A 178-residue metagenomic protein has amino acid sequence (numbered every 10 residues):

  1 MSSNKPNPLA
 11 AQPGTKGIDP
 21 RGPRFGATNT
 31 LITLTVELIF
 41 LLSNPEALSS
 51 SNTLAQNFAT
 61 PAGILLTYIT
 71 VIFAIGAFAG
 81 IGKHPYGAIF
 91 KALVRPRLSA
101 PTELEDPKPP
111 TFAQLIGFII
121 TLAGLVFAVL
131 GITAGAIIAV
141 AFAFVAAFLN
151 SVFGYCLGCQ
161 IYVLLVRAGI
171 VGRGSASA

Functional and structural regions predicted by a protein language model:
M1-A178: Membrane-interfacial helix-loop segments of redox and metal-homeostasis proteins, especially TM-loop-TM junctions
